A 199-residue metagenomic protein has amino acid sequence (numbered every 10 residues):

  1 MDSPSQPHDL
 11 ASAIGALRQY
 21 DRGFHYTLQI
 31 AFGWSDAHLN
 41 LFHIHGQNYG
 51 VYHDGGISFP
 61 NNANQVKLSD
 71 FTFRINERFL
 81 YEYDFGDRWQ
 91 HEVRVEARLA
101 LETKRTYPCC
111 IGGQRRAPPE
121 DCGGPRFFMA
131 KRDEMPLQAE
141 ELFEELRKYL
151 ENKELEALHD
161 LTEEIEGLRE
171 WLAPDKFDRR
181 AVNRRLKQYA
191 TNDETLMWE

Functional and structural regions predicted by a protein language model:
M1-E199: Short linear regulatory motifs enriched in tryptophan with gly/pro/ser
